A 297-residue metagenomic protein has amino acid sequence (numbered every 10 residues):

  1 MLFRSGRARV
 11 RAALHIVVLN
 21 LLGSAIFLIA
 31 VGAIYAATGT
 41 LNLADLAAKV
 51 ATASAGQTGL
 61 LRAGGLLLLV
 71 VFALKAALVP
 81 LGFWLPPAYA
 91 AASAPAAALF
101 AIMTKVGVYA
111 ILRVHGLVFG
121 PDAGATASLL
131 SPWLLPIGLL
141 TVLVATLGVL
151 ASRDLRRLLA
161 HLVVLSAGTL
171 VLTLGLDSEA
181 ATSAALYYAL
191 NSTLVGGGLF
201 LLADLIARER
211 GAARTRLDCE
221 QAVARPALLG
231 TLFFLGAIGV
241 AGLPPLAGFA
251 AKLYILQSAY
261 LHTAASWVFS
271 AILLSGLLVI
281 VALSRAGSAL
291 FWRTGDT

Functional and structural regions predicted by a protein language model:
M1-T297: Alpha-helical transmembrane segments of multi-pass membrane proteins predominantly involved in bioenergetics
